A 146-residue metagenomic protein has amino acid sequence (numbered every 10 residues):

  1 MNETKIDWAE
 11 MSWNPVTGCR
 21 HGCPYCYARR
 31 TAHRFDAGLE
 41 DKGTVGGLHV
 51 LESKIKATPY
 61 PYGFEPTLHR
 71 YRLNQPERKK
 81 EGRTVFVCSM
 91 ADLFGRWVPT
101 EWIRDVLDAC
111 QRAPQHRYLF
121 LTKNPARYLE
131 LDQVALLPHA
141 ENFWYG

Functional and structural regions predicted by a protein language model:
M1-W144: Conserved Radical SAM active-site core
